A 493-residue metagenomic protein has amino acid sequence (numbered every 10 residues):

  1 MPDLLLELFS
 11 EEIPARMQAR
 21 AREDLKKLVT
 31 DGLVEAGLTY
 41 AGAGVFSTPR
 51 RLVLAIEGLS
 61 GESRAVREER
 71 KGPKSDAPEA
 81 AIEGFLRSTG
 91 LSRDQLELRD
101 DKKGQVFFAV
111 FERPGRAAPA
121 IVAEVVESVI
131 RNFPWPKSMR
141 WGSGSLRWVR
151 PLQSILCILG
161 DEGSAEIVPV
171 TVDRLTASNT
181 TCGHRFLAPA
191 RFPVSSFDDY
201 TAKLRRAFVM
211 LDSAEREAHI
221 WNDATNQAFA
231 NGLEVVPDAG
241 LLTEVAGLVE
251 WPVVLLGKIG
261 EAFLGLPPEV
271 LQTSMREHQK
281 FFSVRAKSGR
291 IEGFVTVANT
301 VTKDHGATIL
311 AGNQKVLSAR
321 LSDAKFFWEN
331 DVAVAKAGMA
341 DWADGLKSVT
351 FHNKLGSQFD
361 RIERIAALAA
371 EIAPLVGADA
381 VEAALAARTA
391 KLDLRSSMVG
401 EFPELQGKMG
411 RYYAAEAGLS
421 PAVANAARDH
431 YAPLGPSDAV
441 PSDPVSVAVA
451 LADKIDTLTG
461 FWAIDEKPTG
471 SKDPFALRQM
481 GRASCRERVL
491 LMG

Functional and structural regions predicted by a protein language model:
M1-R488: Amphipathic alpha-helical "coupling" segments that flank catalytic cores
V489-G493: Hydrophobic alpha-helical segments, chiefly the membrane-spanning helices and signal/signal-anchor peptides
